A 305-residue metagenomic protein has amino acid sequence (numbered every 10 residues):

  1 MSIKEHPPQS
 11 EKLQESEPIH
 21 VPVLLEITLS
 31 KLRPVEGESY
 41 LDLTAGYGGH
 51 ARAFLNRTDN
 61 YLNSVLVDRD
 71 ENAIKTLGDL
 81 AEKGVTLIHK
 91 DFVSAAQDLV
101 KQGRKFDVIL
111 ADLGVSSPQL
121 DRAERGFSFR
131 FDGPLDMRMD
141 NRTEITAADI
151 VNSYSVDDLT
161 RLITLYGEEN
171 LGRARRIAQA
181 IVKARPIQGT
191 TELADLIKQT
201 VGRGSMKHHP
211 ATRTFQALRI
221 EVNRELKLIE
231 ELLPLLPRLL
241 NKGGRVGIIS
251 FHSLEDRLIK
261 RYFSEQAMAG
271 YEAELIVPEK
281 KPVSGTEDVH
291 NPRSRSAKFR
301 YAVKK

Functional and structural regions predicted by a protein language model:
M1-K305: S-adenosyl-L-methionine-dependent methyltransferase catalytic core, i.e., the SAM/SAH-binding region
